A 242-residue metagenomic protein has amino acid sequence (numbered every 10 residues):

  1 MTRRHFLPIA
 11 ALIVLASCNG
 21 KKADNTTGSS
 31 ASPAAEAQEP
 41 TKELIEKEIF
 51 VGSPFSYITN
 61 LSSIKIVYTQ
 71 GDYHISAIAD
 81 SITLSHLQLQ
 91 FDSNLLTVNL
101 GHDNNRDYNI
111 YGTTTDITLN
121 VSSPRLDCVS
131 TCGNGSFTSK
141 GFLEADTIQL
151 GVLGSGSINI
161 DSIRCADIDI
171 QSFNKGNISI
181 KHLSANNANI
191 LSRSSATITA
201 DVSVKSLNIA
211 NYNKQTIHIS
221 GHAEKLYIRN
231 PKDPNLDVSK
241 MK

Functional and structural regions predicted by a protein language model:
M1-A16: Sec-dependent bacterial lipoprotein signal peptides
T2, C18-C132, S136-Q149, A166-D169 (+2 more regions): Acidic (Asp/Glu) and glycine-rich low-complexity loops/linkers that are typically intrinsically disordered
A10-A11, G151, A188, A200: Small side chains
S157: Conserved active-site helix of classical SDR/Rossmann-fold NAD(P)-dependent CH-OH oxidoreductases
S162-I163, D167-K242: Short, surface-exposed interaction patches in beta-rich subdomains that mediate adhesion/assembly near membranes
